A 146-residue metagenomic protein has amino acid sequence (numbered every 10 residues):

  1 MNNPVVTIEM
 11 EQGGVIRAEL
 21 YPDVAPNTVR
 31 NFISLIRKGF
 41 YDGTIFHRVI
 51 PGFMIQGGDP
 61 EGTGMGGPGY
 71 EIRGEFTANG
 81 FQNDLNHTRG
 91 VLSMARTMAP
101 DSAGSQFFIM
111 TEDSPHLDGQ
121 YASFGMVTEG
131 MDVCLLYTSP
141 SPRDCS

Functional and structural regions predicted by a protein language model:
M1-D42, R96: Start-of-domain signal
N2-P4, G14-I16, D42, P51 (+3 more regions): Envelope-exposed proteins and targeting segments
L20-N27, K38, Q82-N86, A99-P100 (+2 more regions): Extracytoplasmic/periplasmic, Sec-exported soluble proteins
A25, S34-Y41, P51, I55 (+5 more regions): Sec-exported extracytoplasmic/periplasmic mature domains
P26-I33, R37, G69, V91 (+2 more regions): Extracytoplasmic/secreted envelope proteins and their assembly/folding machinery, especially bacterial periplasmic
F46-E61: Acidic helix-start/capping segments at beta-turn-to-alpha-helix junctions
D59-Y121: Cyclophilin-type peptidyl-prolyl cis-trans isomerase
Y137-S146: Single conserved hydrophobic/aromatic residue that forms the stacking wall/gate of nucleotide- or nucleobase-binding
